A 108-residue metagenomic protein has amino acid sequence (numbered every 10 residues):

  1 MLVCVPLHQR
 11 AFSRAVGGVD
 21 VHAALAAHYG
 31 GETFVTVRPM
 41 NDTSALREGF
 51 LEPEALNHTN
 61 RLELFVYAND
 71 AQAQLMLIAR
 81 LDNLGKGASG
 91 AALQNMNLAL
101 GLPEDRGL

Functional and structural regions predicted by a protein language model:
M1-L77: C-terminal substrate-binding/catalytic lobe of Rossmann-fold NAD(P)-dependent oxidoreductases
R61-L108: NAD(P)-dependent Rossmann-like dehydrogenase/reductase catalytic/cofactor-binding core
